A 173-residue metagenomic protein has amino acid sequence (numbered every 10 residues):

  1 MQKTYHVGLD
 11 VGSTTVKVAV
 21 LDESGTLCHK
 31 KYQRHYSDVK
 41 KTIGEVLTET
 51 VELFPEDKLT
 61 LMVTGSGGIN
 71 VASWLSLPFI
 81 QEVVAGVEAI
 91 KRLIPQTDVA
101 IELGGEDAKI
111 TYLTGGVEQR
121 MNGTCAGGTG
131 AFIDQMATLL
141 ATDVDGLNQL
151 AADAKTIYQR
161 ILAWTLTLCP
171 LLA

Functional and structural regions predicted by a protein language model:
M1-E82: N-terminal glycine/serine-rich phosphate-binding loop of ATP-dependent small-molecule kinases, especially carbohydrate
M1-Q2, G68-E118: Conserved phosphate-binding catalytic cores of ATP/NTP-utilizing and phosphoryl-transfer enzymes
L9, L59-G65, F79-V83, V99-L103 (+2 more regions): General beta-strand structural signal in soluble alpha/beta enzymes
Q33-S37, V83-A89, T124-A131: Short, acidic/turn-prone active-site loops that include or flank metal/cofactor- and phosphate-binding residues
H35-S37, L47-P55, I94-D98, A137-V144 (+2 more regions): Structural signal for hydrophobic packing residues in well-ordered secondary-structure cores of soluble enzyme domains
T42-E45, E49, N70, E88-R92 (+3 more regions): Alpha-helical scaffold segments in soluble metabolic enzymes
G115-Q159: Glycine-rich phosphate-binding loop plus the immediately following alpha-helix
Y158-A173: A contiguous, well-structured pocket-lining segment that forms one wall/lid of small-molecule binding clefts in soluble
